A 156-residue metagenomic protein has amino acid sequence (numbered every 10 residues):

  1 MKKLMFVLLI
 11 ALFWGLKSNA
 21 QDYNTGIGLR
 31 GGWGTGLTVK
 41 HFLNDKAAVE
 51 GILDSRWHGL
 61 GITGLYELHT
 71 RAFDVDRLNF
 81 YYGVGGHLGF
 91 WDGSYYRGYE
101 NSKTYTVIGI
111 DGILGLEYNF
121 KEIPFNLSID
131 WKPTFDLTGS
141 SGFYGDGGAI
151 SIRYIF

Functional and structural regions predicted by a protein language model:
M5, W14-Q21: Sec/Tat signal peptide C-region and signal peptidase I cleavage site
F6-L8, G147: Sec-dependent N-terminal signal peptides
Y23, G31-T35, H58-I62, L78 (+2 more regions): Residues that define the transmembrane beta-barrel architecture of outer-membrane proteins
Y23-I27, A48-V49: Short active-site oxyanion
N24, G98-S102, F135-T138: Extracellular loop and loop/strand-boundary signature of outer-membrane beta-barrel proteins
G32-G34, N44-K46, K132: A generic structural motif
H41-I129: Gram-negative (and chloroplast) outer-membrane scaffold detector with strong preference for beta-barrel transmembrane
K121-F156: Predominantly the C-terminal beta-signal and adjacent terminal strand-loop region of outer-membrane beta-barrel
